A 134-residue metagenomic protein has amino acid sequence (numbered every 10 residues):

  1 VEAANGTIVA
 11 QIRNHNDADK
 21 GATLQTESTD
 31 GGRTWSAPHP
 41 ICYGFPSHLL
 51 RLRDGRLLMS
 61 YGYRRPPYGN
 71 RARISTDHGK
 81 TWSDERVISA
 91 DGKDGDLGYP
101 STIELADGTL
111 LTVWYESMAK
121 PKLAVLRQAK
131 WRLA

Functional and structural regions predicted by a protein language model:
V1-A134: Asp-box/BNR beta-propeller blade signature and adjacent active/binding-site loops in extracellular glycan-interacting
